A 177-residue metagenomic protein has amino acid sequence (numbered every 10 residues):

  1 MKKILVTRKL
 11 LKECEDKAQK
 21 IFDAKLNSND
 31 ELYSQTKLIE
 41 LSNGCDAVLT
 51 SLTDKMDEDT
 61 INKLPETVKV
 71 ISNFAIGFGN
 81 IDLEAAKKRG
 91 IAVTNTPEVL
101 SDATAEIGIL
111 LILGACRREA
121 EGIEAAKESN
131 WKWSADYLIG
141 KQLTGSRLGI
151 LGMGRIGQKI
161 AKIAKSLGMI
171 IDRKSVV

Functional and structural regions predicted by a protein language model:
M1-T94: An N-terminal-biased, well-structured beta-alpha scaffold segment characteristic of Rossmann-like dinucleotide-binding
A47-S51, F74, L111-E119, G154: Short, structured secondary-structure boundary patches
I76, E98, I150: Short, conserved catalytic or interaction motifs in soluble domains
A86, G108, S129, G152 (+1 more regions): Conserved hydrophobic/aromatic pocket- or pore-lining residues that grip, position, or stack substrates in active sites
R89-T94, I107, K165, V177: Rossmann-like dinucleotide-binding domain for NAD(H)/NADP(H)
P97-R147, K162: Phosphate-binding beta-alpha-beta segment of Rossmann-like dinucleotide-binding domains, i.e., the NAD(P)
D136-V177: Rossmann-like dinucleotide/phosphate-binding beta-alpha-beta segment
